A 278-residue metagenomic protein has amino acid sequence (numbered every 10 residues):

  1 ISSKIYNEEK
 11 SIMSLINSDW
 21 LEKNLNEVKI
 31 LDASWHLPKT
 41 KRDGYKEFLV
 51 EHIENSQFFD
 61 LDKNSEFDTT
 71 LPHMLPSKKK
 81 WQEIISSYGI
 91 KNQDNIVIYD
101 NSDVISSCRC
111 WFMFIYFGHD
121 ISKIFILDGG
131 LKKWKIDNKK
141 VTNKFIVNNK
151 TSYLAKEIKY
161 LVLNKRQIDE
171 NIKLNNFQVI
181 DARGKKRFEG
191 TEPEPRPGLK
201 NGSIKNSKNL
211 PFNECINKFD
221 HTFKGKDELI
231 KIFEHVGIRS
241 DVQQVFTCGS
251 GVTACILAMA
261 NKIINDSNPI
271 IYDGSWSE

Functional and structural regions predicted by a protein language model:
I1-S2: N-terminal mitochondrial targeting presequence
I5, N24, K39, E66-T70: Helix-boundary/low-complexity linker signature
E8-N17, K23, L131-K205: Active-site neighborhoods of enzymes that stabilize oxyanions during catalysis
D19-D43, Q178: Hydrophobic alpha-helical membrane-insertion signals
G44-L49: Short Gly/aromatic-enriched secondary-structure transition segments
F67-N92, P211-Q243: Helix-loop module immediately N-terminal to the HCX5R catalytic loop in PTP-like cysteine phosphatase domains
P72-N171, S250-S277: Thiolate-centered catalytic microenvironments shared by cysteine-dependent enzyme domains
